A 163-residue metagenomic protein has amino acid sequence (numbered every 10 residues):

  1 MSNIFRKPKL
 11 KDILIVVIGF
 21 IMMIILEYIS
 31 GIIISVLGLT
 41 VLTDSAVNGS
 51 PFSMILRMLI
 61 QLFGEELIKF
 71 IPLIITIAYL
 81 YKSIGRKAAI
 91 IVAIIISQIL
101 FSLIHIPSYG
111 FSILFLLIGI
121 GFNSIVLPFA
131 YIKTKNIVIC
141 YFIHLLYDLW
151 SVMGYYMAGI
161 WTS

Functional and structural regions predicted by a protein language model:
M1-R86, W161-S163: Juxtamembrane helix-loop-helix connectors linking adjacent transmembrane helices in multi-pass membrane enzymes
P51-S163: Transmembrane helix-loop-helix hairpins at the membrane interface of multi-pass integral membrane proteins
